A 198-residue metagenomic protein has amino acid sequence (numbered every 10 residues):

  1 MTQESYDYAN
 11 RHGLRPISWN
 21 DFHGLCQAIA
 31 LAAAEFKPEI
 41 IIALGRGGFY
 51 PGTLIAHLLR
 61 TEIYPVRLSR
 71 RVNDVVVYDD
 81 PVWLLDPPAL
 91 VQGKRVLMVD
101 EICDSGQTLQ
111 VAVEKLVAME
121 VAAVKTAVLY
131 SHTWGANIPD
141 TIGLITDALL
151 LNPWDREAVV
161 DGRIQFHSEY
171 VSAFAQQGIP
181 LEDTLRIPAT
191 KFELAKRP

Functional and structural regions predicted by a protein language model:
M1-K37: Active-site-facing substrate-recognition patch
T2-A9, E114-P198: PRPP-dependent phosphoribosyltransferase catalytic core
A33-K37, L90-Q92, E120: Glycine-rich phosphate-binding loop signature in dinucleotide/nucleotide-binding domains
K37-G45: Short glycine-rich phosphate-binding loop at a beta-alpha junction
E39, K94, P139: Conserved acidic residues
I40, Y64, L97, K125-A127: A structural signal for isolated positions on well-ordered beta-strands in alpha/beta enzyme cores
L58-V96, S105-V113: Short, glycine/charge-rich flexible loops or terminal/linker lids adjacent to PRPP-binding catalytic cores
